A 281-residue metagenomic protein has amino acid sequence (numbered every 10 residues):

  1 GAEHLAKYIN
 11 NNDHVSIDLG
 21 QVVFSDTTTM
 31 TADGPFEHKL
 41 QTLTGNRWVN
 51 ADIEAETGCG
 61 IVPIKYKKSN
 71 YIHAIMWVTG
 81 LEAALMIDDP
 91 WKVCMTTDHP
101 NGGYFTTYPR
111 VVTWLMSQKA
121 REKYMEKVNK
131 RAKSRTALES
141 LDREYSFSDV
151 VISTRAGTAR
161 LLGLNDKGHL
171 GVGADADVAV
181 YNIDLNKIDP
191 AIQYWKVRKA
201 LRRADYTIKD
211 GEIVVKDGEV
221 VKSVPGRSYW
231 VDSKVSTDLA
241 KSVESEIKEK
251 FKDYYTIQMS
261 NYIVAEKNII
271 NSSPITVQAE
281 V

Functional and structural regions predicted by a protein language model:
G1-K92: Histidine/acidic residue-rich metal-binding segments in metalloenzymes
M86, P90-V93, G103-V281: Active-site microenvironment of metallo-dependent hydrolases
T96: Generic enzyme active-site microenvironment
H99: Active-site metal-binding loops of divalent metal-dependent hydrolases
